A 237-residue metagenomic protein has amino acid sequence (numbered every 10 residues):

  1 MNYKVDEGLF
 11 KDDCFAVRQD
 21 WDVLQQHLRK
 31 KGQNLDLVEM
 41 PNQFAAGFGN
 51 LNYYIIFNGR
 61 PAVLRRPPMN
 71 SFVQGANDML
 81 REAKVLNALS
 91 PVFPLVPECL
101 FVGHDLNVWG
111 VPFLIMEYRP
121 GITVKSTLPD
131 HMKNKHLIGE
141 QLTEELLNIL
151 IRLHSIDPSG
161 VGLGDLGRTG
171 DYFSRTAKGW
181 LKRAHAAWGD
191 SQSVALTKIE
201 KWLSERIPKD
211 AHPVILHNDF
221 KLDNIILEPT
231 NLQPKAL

Functional and structural regions predicted by a protein language model:
M1-L37: Juxta-kinase regulatory segment immediately upstream of eukaryotic protein kinase catalytic domains
H27, S71, F220: Aromatic/pi-system hotspot detector in well-structured domains
V38-K198, R206-I215, P229-Q233: ATP-binding pocket architecture of kinase catalytic cores
I215-H217, L222: Catalytic-loop of the protein kinase fold
A236-L237: Pre-DFG segment of protein kinase catalytic domains
